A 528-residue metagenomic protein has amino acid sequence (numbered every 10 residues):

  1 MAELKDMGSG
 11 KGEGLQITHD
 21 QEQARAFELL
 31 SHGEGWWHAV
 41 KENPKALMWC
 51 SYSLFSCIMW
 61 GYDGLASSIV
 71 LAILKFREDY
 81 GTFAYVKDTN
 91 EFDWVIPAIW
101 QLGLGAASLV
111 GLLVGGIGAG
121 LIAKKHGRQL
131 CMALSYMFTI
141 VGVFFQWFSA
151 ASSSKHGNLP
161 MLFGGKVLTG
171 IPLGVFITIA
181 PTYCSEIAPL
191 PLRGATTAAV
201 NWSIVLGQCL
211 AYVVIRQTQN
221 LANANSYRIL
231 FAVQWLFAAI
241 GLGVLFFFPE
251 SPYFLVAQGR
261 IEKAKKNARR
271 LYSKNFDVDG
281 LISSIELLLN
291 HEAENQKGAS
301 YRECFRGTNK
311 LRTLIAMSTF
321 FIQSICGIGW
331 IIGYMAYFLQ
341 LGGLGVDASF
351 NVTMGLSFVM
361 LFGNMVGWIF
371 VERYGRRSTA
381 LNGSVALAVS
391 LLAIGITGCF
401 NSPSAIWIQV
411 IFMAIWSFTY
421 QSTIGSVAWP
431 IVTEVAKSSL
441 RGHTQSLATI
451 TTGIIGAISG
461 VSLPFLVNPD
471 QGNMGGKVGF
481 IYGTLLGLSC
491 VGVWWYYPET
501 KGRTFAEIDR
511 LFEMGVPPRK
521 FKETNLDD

Functional and structural regions predicted by a protein language model:
A2-Y272, H291-D528: Alpha-helical transmembrane bundle of multi-pass membrane proteins
V278-N290, F412: Short, well-structured alpha-helical segments
